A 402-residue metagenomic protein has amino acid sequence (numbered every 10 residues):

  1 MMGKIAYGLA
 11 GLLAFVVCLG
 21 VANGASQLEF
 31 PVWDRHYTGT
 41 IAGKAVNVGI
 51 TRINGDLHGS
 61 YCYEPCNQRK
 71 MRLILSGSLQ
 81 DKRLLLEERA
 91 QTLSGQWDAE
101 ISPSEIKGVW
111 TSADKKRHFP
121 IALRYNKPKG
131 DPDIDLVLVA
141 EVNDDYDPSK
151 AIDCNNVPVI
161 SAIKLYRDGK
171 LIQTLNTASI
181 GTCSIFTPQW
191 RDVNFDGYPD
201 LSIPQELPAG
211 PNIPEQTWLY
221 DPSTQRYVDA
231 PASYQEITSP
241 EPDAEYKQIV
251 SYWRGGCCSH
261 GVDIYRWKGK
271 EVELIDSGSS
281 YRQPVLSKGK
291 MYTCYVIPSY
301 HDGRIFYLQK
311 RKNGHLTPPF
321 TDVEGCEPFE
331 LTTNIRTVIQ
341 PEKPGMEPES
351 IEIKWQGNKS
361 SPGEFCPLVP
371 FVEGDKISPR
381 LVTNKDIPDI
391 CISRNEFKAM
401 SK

Functional and structural regions predicted by a protein language model:
M1-A10: Bacterial N-terminal signal peptides that target proteins for export
A10-C18: Bacterial N-terminal signal peptides
S26-Q27, P31-W33, D56, K82-V157 (+3 more regions): Acidic, small-residue rich beta-repeat scaffolds with periodic aromatic anchors
G39-S78, K310, P318-T332, R336: N-terminal glycine/threonine-rich, aromatic-flanked beta-hairpin/loop signature
I180-S184, A232-T238, S279-Q283: Short coil/turn segments at the loop-to-beta-strand junctions that recur within blades of beta-propeller repeat folds
S184-V193, Q235-Q248: Beta-propeller blade termini
V193-Q205, E245-V250, I351: Acidic/hydrophobic-patterned starts of short beta strands in beta-sheet-rich repeat architectures
G210-T217, C258-D263: Structural motif
